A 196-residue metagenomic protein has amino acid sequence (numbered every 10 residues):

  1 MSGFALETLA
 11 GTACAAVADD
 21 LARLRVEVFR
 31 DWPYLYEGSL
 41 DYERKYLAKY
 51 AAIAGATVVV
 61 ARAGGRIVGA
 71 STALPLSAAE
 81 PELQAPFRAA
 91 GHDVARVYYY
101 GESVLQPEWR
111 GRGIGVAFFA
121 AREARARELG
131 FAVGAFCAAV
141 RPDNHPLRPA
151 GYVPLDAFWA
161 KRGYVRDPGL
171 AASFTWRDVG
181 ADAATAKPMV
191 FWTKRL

Functional and structural regions predicted by a protein language model:
M1-R23, E27: Conserved N-terminal entry element of GNAT/NAT acetyltransferase domains
A22-G38: Helix-loop element at the rim of GNAT/NAT acetyltransferase active sites that forms part of the acceptor-substrate
Y34-G64, V68, T72: Active-site rim helix/loop that mediates acceptor-substrate recognition in acyltransferases
A70-S103, P146-L147, L170-T185: Conserved acyl-donor/pantetheine-binding loop and adjacent beta-alpha core of acyl/acetyltransferases and related
V97-Y100, F119, A126-G151: Conserved GNAT acetyl-CoA-binding A-motif
E102-L105, G111-A126: Conserved acetyl-CoA-binding loop-helix of GNAT-fold acetyltransferases
G151-D156, R162-V165, G169-L196: C-terminal "cap" of GNAT-fold acetyltransferases
